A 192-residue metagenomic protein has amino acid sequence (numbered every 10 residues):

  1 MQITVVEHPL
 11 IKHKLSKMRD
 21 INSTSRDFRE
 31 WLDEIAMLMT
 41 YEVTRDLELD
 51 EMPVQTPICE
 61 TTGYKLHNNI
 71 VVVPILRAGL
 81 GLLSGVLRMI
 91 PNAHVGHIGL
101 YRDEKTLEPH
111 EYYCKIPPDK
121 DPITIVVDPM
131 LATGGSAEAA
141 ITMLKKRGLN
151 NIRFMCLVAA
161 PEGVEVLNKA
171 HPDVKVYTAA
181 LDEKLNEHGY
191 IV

Functional and structural regions predicted by a protein language model:
M1-V192: PRPP-associated nucleotide enzymes
